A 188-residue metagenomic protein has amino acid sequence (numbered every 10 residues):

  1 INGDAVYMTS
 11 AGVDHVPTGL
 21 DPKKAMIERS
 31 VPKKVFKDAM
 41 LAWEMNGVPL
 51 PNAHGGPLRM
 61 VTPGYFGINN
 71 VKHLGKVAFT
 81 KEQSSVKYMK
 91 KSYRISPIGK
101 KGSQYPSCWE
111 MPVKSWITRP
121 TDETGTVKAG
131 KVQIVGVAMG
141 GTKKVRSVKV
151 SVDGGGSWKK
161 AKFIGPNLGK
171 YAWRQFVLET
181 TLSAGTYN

Functional and structural regions predicted by a protein language model:
N2-N188: Extended, aromatic/histidine-rich regions of cofactor-dependent oxidoreductases associated with respiratory
